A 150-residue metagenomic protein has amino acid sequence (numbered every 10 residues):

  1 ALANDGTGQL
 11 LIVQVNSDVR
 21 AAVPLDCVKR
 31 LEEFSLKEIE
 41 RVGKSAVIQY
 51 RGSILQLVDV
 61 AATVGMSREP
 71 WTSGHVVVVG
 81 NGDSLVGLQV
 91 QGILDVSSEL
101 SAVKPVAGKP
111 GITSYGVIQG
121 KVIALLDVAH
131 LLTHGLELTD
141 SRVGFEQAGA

Functional and structural regions predicted by a protein language model:
A1-A150: Conserved secondary-structure micro-motifs at functional edges
